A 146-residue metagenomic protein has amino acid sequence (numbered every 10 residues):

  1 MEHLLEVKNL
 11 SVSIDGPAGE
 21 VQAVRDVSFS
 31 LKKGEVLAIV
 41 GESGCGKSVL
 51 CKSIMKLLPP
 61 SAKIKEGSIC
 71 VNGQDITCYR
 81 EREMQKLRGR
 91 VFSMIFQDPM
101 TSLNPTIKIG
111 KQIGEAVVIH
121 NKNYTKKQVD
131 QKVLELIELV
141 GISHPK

Functional and structural regions predicted by a protein language model:
M1-K146: ABC transporter nucleotide-binding domains
